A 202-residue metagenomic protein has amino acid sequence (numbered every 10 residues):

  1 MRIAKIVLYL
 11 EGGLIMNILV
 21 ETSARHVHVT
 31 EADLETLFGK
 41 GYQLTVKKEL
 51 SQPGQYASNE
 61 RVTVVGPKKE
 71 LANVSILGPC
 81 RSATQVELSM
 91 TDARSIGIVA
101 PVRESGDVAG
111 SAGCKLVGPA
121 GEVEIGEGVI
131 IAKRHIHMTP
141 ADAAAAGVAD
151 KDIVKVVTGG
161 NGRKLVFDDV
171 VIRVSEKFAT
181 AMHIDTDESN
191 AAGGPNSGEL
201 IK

Functional and structural regions predicted by a protein language model:
M1-I15: Short, Lys/Arg-enriched N-terminal segments with co-localized hydrophobic residues within the first ~10-30 amino acids
L19-E21, H26-P67, A72-P119, E124-K151 (+2 more regions): Short beta-strand-centered segments at strand-helix junctions
G160: Flexible, active-site-proximal loop/turn residues at the rims of small-molecule/cofactor binding pockets and catalytic
